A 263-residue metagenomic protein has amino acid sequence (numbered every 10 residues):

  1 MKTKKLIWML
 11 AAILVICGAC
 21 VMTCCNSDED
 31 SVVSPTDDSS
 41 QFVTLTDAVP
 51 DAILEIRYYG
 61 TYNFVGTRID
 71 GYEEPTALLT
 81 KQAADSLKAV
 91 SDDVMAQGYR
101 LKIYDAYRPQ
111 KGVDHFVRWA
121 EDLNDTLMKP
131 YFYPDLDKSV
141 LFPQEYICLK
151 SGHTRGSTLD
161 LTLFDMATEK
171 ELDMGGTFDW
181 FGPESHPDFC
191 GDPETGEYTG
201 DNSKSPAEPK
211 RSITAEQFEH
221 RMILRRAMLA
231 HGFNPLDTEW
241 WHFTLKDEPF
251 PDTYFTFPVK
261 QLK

Functional and structural regions predicted by a protein language model:
M1-V33: Bacterial Sec-dependent N-terminal signal peptides
C25-A106, Q110-T238, E248-K263: Extracytoplasmic cell-surface/polysaccharide-interacting catalytic and binding patches
F243: Conserved metal-phosphate-binding beta-hairpin within the catalytic cores of diverse ATP-dependent phosphoryl-transfer
